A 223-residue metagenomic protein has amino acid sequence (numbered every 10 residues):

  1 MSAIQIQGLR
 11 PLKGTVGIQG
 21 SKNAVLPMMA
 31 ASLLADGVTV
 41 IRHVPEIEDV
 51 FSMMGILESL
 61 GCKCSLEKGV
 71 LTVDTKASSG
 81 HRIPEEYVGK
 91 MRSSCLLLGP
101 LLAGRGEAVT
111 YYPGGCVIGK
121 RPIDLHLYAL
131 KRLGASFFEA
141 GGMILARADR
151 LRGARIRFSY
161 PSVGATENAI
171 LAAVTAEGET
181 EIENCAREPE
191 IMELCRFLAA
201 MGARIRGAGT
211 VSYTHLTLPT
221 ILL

Functional and structural regions predicted by a protein language model:
M1-L216: Structural preference for solvent-exposed beta-strand-turn elements and adjacent flexible terminal/loop segments within
H215-L223: Single conserved hydrophobic/aromatic residue that forms the stacking wall/gate of nucleotide- or nucleobase-binding
